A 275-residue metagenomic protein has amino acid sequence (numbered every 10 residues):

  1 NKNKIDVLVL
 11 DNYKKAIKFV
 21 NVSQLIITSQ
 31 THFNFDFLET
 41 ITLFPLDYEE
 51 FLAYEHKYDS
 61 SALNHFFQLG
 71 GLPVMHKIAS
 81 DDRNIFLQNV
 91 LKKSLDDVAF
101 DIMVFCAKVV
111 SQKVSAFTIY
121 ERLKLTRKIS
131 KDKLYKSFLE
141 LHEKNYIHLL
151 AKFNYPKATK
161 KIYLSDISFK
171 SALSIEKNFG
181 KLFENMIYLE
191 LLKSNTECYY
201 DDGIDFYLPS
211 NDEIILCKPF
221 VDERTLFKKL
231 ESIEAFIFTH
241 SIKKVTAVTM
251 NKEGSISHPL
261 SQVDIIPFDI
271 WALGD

Functional and structural regions predicted by a protein language model:
N1-K18: Conserved P-loop NTPase "ATPase switch" module shared by AAA+ and STAND
V7, F153, K160-D275: A cross-kingdom feature that marks ATP-driven nucleic-acid transaction machinery
N12-A16, I27-N34, G203-D205, T249-S255: Short, polar loop motifs at secondary-structure junctions
V20, E55, A79, A151 (+1 more regions): Short, flexible helix/strand-to-coil boundary loops that buttress conserved ligand/catalytic motifs in alpha/beta
N21-Q24, S241-K243: A short helix->loop->beta-strand "cap" motif at the edges of active sites that frequently abuts
S23-Q24, T28-Q112: Interdomain motor-coupling "hinge/lid" segment immediately C-terminal to the ATP-binding subdomain of NTP-driven enzymes
F86-N211: Accessory nucleic acid-recognition modules appended to NTPase machines
